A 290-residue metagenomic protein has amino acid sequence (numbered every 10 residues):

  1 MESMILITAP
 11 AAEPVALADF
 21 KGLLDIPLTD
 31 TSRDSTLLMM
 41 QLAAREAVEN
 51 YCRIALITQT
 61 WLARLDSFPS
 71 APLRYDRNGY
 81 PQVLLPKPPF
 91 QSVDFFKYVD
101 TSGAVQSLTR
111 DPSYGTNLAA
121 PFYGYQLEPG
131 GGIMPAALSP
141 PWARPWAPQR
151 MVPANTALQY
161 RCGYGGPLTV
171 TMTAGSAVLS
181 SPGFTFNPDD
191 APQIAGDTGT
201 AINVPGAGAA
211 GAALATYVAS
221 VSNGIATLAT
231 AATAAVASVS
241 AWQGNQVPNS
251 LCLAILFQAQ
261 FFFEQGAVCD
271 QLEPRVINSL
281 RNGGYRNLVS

Functional and structural regions predicted by a protein language model:
M1-G175, L179-T198, P205-S290: Divalent metal-cofactor coordination and adjacent catalytic microenvironments
